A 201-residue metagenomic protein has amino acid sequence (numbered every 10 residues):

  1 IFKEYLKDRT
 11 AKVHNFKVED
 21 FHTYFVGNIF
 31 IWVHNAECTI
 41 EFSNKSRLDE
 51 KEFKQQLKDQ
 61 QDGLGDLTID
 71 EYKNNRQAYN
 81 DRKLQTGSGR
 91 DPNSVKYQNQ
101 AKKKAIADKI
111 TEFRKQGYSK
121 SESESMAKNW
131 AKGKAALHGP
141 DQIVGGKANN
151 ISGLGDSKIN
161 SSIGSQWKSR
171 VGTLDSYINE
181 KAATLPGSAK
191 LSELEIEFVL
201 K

Functional and structural regions predicted by a protein language model:
I1-C38: HINT/intein-family self-processing domains that catalyze protein splicing or autoproteolytic maturation of precursor
C38-K201: Nuclease and nuclease-like effector domains acting on nucleic acids or nucleotide cofactors
